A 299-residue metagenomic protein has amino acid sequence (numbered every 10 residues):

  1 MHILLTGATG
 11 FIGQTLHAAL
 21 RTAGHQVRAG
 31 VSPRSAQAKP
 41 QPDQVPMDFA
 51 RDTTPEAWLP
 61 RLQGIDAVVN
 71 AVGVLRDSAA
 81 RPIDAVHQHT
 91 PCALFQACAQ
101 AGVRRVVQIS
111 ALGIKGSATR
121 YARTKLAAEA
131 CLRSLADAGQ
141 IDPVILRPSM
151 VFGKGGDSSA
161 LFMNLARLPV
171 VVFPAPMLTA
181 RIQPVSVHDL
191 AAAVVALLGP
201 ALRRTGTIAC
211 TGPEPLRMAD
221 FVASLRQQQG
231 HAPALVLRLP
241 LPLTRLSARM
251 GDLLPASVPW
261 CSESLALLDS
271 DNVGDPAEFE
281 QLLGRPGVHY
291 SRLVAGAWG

Functional and structural regions predicted by a protein language model:
I3-H25: N-terminal Rossmann NAD(P)H-binding glycine-rich loop of SDR-like oxidoreductase domains
H25-S32: Conserved glycine-rich Rossmann-like NAD(P)H-binding loop of the short-chain dehydrogenase/reductase
S35-A36, P42-A93, A97-Q100, L112-S117: NAD(P)H-binding glycine-rich loop region in Rossmannoid oxidoreductase-like domains and their noncatalytic homologs
D84-Q88, A118-A127, F152, G156 (+4 more regions): Short-chain dehydrogenase/reductase
S110, E129-G155: Conserved beta-loop-beta element that borders a ligand/cofactor-binding pocket
N164-D189, A193-L197, A201-R204, A209: A conserved pocket-lining segment of Rossmann-fold NAD(P)-dependent short-chain dehydrogenase/reductase
L197-W260, G274-G299: Mid/C-terminal beta-alpha module of Rossmann-like enzyme folds, strongest in SDR-family dehydrogenases/epimerases
